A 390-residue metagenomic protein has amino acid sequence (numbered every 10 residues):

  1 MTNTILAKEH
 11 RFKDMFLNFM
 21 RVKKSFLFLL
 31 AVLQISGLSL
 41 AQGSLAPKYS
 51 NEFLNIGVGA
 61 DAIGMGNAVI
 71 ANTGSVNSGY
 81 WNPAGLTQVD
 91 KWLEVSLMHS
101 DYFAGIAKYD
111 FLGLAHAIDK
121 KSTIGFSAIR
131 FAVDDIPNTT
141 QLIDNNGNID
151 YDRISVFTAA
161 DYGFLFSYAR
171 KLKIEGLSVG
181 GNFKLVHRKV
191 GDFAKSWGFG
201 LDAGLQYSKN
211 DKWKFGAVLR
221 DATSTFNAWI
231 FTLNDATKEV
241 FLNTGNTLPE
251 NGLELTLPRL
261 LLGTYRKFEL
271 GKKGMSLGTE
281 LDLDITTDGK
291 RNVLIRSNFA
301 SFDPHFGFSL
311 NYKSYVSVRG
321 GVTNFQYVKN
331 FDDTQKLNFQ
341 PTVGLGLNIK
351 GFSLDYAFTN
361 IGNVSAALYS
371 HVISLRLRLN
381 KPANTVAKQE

Functional and structural regions predicted by a protein language model:
M1-Y49, N380-E390: Cleavable N-terminal export/targeting peptides
Q42-E390: Subset of outer-membrane beta-barrel
